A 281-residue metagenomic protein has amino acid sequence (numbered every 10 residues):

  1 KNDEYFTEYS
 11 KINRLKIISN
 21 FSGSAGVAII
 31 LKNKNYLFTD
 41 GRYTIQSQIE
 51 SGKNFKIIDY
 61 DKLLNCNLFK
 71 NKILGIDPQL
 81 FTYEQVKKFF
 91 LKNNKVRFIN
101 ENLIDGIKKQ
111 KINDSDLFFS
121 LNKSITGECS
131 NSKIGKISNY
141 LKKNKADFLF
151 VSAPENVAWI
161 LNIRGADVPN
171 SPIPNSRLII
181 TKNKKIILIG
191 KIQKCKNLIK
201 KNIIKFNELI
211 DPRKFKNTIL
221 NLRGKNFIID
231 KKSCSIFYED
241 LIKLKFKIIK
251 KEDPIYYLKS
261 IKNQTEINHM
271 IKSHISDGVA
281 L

Functional and structural regions predicted by a protein language model:
K1-F69, D77, F81, Q85-T218 (+2 more regions): N-terminal accessory/capping or targeting/presequence segment of soluble
G26, V96, N113-L117, K225-I229 (+1 more regions): Short, mixed-charge, low-aromatic patches
K72, I76, I199-P254: Conserved catalytic alpha/beta cores of large enzymes that bind or transform nucleotide phosphates and polynucleotides
V96-K111, C234-H269: Terminal amphipathic helices with adjacent charged low-complexity linkers/tails
N226, I267, L281: Phosphate/pyrophosphate-binding active-site segments
